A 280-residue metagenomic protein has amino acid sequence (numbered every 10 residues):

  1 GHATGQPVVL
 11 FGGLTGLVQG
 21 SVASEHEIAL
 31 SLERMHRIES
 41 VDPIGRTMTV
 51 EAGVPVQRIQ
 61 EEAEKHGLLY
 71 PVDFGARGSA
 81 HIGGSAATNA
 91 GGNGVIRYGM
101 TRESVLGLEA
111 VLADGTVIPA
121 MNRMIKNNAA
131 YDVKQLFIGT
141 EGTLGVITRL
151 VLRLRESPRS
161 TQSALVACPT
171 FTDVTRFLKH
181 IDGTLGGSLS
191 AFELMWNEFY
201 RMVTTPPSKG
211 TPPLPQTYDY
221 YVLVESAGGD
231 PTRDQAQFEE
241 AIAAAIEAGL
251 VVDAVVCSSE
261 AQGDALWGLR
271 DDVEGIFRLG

Functional and structural regions predicted by a protein language model:
G1-G280: Noncatalytic alpha-helical scaffold of FAD-dependent oxidoreductases
